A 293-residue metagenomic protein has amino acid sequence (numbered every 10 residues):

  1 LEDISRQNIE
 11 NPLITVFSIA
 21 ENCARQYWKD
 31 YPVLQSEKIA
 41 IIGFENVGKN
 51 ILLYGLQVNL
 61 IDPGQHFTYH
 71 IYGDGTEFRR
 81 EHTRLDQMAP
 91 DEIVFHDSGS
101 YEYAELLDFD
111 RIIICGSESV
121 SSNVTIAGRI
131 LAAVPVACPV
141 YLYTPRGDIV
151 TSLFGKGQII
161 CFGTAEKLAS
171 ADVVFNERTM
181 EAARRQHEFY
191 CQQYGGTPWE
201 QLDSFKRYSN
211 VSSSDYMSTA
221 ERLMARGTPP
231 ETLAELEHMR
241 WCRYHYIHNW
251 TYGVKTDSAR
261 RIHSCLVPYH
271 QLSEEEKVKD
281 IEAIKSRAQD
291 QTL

Functional and structural regions predicted by a protein language model:
L1-E235: Cytosolic regulatory regions of ion transport systems
R184, E188-L293: Protein-protein interaction and targeting regions used for scaffolding, dimerization, and localization
